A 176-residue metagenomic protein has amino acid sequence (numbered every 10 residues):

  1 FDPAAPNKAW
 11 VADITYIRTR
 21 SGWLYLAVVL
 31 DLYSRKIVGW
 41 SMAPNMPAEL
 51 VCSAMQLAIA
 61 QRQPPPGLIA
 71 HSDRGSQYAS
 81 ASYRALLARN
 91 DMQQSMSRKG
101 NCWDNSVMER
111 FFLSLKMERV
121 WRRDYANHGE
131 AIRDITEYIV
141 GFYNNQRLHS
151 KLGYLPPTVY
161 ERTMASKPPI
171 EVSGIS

Functional and structural regions predicted by a protein language model:
F1-S176: Charged DNA-binding/catalytic regions of mobile-element recombinases
